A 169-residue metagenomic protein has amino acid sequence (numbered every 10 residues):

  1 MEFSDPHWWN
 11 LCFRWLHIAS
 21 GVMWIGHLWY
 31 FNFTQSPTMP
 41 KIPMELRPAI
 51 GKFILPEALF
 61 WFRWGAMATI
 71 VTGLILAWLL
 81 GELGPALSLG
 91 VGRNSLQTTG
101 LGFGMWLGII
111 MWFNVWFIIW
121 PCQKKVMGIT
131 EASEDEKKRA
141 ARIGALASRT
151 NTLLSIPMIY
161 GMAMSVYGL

Functional and structural regions predicted by a protein language model:
M1-L169: Polytopic transmembrane helical bundles with strong interfacial aromatic enrichment
